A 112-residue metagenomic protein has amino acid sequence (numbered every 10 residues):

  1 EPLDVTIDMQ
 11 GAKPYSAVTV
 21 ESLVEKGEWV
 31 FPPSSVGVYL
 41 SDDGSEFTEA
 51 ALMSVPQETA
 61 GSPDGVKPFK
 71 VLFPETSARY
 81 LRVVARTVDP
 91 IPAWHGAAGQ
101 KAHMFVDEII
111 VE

Functional and structural regions predicted by a protein language model:
E1-A51, G65-E112: Aromatic, loop-rich ligand-recognition surfaces of beta-strand-rich domains
V55-G61: Surface-exposed loop and turn segments in beta-propeller and other repeat-based domains that flank or scaffold
